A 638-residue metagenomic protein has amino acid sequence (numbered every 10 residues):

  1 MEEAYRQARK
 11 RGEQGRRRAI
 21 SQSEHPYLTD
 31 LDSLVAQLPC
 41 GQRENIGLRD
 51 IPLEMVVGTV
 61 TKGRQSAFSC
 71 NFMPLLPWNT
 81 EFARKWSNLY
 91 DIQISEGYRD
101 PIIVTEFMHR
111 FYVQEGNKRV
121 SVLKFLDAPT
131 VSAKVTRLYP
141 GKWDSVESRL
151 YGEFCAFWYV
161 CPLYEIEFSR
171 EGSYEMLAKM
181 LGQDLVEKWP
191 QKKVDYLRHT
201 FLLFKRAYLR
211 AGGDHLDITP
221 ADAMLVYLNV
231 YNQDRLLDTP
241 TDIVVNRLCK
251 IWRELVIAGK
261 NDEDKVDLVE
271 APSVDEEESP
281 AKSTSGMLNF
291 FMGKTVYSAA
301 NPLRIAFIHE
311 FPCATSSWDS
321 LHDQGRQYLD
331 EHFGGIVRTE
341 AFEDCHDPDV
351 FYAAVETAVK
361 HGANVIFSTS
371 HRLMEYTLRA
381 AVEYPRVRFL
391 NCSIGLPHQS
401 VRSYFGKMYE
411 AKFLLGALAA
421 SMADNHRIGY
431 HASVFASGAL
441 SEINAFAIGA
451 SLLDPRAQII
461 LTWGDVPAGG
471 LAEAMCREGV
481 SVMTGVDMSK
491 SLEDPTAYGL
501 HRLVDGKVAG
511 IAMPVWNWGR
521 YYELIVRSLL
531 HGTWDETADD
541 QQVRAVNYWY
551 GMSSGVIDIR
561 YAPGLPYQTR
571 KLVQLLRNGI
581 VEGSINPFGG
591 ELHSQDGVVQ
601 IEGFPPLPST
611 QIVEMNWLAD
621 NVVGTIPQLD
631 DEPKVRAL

Functional and structural regions predicted by a protein language model:
M1-K118, F125, R170-G182, P190 (+1 more regions): Short, charged/polar connector segments at secondary-structure boundaries
F107, Q114-K179: Glycine- and acidic-residue-rich phosphate-binding/metal-coordinating active-site segment common to enzymes that handle
A306-Q324, L329, F342-P348, A436-L440: Extracytoplasmic "Venus flytrap"
R326, L414-A457, D540-P563: An alpha-beta-alpha
G362-H371, L390-C392, V480-S489, V508-W516 (+1 more regions): Periplasmic-binding protein-like
V382-F405: Flexible loop/hinge segments that line or gate small-molecule binding clefts
Y404-H426, V515-E536: Hydrophobic alpha-helical segments within soluble ligand-binding/sensing domains
G532-T537, Q541-L638: Segments of small-molecule ligand-sensing domains
